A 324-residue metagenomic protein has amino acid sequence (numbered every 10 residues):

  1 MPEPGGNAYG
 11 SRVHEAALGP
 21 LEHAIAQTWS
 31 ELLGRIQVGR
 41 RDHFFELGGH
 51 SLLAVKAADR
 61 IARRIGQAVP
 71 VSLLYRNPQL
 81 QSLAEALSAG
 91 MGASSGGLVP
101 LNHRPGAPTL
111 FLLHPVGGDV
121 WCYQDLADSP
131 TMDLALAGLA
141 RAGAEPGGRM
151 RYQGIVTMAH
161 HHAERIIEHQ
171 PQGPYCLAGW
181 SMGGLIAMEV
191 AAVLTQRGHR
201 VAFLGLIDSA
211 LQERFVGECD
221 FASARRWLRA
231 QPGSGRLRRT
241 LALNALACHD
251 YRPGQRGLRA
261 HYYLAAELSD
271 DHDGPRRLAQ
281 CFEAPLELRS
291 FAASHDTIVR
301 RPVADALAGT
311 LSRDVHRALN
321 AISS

Functional and structural regions predicted by a protein language model:
M1-D42: Acidic/polar alpha-helix N-cap and adjacent early helical turns within long charge-rich amphipathic helices/linkers
N7, Q67, W227-L228: Intrinsically disordered, low-complexity protein-protein interaction regions
V13-H14, A57, A62, Y262-A265: C-terminal lobe
G19-S30, D42-I65, P78, W180-V190 (+2 more regions): Phosphopantetheine-attachment site and its flanking helix in carrier
L32, R40-H43, Q67-S72, A93-G97: C-terminal boundary motif of the adenylate-forming
L33, L73, N77, V315-I322: A short N-terminal helical cap/helix-turn-helix that marks the beginning of AMP-binding/adenylate-forming
A62-A89: Helix-enriched interaction subdomains in cytosolic or periplasmic regions, typified by TIR/SEFIR signaling/NADase cores
S82-S324: A hydrolase-biased, glycine/serine/histidine/acidic-enriched motif that marks catalytic-domain neighborhoods in diverse
